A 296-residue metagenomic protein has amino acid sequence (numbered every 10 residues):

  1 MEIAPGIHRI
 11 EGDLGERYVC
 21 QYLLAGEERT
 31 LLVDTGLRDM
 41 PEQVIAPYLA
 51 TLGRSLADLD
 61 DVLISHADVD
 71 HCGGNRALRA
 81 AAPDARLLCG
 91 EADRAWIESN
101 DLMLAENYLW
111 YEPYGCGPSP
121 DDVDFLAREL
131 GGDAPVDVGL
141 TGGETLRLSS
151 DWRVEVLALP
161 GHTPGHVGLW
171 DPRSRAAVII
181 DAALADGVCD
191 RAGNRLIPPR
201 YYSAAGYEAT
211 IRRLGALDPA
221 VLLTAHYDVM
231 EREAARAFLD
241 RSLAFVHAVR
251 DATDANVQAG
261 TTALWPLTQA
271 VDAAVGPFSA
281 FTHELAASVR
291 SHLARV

Functional and structural regions predicted by a protein language model:
M1-L52, L169-A182: Conserved beta-strand hairpin/beta-sheet module of binuclear metal-dependent hydrolase folds, prominently
E2-H8, V123-E129, S149-V154: Short Pro/Gly-enriched beta-strand edge/turn motifs at strand-loop
G6, D84, V136-D137, R153 (+1 more regions): A generic structural signal for alpha->beta connector loops
G6, L24, D34, H66 (+8 more regions): Divalent metal-coordination and catalytic microenvironments
T30, L37-D39, T145, R153-F238 (+1 more regions): Metallo-beta-lactamase
L37-E42, A50-R147: Active-site HxH/HxHxD metal-binding segment of metal-dependent hydrolases
V44-I45, G74, A234-F238: Residues at alpha-helix caps and immediate loop-helix transition turns in enzyme cores, especially N- and C-cap
D251-V296: C-terminal regulatory/interaction regions
